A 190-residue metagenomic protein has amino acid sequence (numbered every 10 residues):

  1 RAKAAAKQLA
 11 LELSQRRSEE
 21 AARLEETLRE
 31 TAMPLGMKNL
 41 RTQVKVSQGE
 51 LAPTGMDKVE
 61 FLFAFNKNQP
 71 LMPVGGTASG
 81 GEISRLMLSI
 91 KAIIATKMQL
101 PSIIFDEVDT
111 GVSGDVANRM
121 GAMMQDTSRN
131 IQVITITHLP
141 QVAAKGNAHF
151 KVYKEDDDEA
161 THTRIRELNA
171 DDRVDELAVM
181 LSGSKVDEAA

Functional and structural regions predicted by a protein language model:
R1-E50: Charged, surface-exposed helical/loop "interaction arms" that form contiguous linear patches used for dimerization
M33-L35, E50-T54, G75-A78, I93 (+4 more regions): Replace "in large, NTP-powered and nucleic-acid-processing enzymes" with "in large, NTP-powered factors and other
V44-Q48, F63-K67, I90-A92, K154 (+1 more regions): Flexible glycine-/small-residue-rich
F61, F65-N68, G81-I103, T127: GG-anchored amphipathic helix commonly corresponding to the ABC/SMC/Rad50 NBD signature/C-loop
M98, T110-N118: Conserved D-loop-proximal element of ABC-family nucleotide-binding domains
D106-E107: Walker B catalytic acidic pair
D115-A190: C-terminal lobe/lid and adjacent interdomain/linker elements of RecA-like ASCE P-loop ATPase modules
